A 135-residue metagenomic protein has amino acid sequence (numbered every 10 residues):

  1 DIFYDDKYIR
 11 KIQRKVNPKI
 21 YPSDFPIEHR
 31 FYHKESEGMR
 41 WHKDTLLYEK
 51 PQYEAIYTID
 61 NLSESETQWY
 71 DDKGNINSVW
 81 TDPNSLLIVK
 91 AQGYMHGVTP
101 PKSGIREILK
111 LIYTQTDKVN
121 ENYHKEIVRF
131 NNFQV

Functional and structural regions predicted by a protein language model:
D1-D5, L46-Y48, N77: Short capping loops/turns at secondary-structure boundaries
D1-I27: Signature of the catalytic double-stranded beta-helix
R14, P18-Y21, D44-E49, I59: Short, conserved, surface-exposed binding loops centered on an aromatic residue
P22, G38, K50-Q52, W80: Short solvent-exposed loop/turn micro-motifs enriched in small/polar/acidic residues
S23-H33, L86-G93: Generic detector of solvent-exposed, compositionally biased contiguous segments
H29-L47: Conserved short histidine dyad/triad with adjacent acidic residue
P51, L62-V135: Catalytic core of Fe(II)/2-oxoglutarate
